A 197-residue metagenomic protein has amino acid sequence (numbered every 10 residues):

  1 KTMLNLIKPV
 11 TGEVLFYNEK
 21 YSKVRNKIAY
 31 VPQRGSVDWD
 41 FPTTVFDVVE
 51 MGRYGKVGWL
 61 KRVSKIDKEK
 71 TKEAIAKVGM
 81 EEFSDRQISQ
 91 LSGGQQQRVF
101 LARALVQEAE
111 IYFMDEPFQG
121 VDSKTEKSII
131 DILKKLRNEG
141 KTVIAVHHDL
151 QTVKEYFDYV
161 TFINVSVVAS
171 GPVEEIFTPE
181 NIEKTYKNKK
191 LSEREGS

Functional and structural regions predicted by a protein language model:
L4: Helix-to-loop junction immediately C-terminal to a conserved catalytic motif
G12-V24: Conserved ABC transporter NBD signature motif
E50, K65-F83: Conserved ABC ATPase "signature" region
Q87-L91, Q95: Conserved ABC ATPase signature
Y112-D115: Catalytic Walker B motif of ABC-type/P-loop ATPase nucleotide-binding domains
H147-H148: H-loop/switch region of ABC-family ATPase nucleotide-binding domains
Y159-V173: H-loop (His-switch) and adjacent beta-strand-loop-beta switch element of ABC-type ATPase nucleotide-binding domains
